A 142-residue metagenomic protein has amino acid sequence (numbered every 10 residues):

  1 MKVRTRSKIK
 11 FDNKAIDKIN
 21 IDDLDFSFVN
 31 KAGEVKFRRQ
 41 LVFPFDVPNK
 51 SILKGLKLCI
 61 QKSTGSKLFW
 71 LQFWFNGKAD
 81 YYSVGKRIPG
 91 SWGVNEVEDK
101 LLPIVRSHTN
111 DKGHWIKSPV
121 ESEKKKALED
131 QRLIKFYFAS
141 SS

Functional and structural regions predicted by a protein language model:
M1-A139: Basic/aromatic DNA-contact patch characteristic of tyrosine site-specific recombinases
